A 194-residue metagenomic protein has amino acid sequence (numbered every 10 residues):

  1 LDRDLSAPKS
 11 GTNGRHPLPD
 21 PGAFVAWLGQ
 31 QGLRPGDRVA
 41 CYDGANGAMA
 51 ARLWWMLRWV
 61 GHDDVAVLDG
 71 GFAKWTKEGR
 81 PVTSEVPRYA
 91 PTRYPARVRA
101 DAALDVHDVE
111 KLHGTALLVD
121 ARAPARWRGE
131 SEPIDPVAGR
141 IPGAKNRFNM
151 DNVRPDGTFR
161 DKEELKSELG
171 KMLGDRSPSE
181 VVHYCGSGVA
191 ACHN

Functional and structural regions predicted by a protein language model:
L1-N194: Cytosolic catalytic domains that perform sulfur/thiol-centered chemistry
